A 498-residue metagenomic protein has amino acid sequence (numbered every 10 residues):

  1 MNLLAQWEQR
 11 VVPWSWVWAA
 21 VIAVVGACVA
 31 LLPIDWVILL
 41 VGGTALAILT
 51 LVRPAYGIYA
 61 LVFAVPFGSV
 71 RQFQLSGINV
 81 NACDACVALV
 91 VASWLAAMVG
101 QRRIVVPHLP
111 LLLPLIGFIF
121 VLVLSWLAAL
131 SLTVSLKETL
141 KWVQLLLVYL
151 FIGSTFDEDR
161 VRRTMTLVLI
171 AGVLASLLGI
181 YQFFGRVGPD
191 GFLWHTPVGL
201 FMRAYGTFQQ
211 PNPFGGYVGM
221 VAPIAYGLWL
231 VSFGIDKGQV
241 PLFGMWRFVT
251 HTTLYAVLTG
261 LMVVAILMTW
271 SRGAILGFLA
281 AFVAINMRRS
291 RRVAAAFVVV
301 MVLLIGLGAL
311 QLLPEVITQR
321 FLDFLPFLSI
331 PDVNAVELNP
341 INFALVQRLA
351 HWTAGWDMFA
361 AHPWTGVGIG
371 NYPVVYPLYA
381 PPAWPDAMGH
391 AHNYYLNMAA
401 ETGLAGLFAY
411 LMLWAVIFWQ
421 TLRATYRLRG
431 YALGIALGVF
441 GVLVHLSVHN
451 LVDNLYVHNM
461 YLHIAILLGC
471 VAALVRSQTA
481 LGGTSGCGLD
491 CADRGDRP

Functional and structural regions predicted by a protein language model:
M1-C28, G42-L49, V91-W94, I116-L127 (+9 more regions): Alpha-helical transmembrane segments of multi-pass inner-membrane proteins
L3, Q9-R10, A97-V106, G153-L167 (+4 more regions): Membrane-interface junctions at the ends of membrane-embedded or membrane-associated helices
A23, L89, L279-F282, A294 (+1 more regions): Transmembrane alpha-helices of multi-pass inner-membrane enzymes
A30-L32, F73-G77, L127-K137, V264-M268 (+1 more regions): Membrane-interface helix caps and helix-loop-helix hairpins in membrane proteins
P33-W36, G77-C86, K137-E138, G206-V218 (+4 more regions): Membrane-interface micro-motifs in multi-pass membrane enzymes
I48-E138, V143, G441, L446: N-terminal hydrophobic segments of proteins, predominantly signal-anchor/transmembrane helices of inner/organellar
L193, N334-T353, D357-T402: Long extracytoplasmic/lumenal interhelical loops at the membrane interface of multi-pass membrane proteins
V198-A204, A309-W352: Flexible juxtamembrane loops connecting transmembrane helices in multi-pass membrane enzymes that build or modify
